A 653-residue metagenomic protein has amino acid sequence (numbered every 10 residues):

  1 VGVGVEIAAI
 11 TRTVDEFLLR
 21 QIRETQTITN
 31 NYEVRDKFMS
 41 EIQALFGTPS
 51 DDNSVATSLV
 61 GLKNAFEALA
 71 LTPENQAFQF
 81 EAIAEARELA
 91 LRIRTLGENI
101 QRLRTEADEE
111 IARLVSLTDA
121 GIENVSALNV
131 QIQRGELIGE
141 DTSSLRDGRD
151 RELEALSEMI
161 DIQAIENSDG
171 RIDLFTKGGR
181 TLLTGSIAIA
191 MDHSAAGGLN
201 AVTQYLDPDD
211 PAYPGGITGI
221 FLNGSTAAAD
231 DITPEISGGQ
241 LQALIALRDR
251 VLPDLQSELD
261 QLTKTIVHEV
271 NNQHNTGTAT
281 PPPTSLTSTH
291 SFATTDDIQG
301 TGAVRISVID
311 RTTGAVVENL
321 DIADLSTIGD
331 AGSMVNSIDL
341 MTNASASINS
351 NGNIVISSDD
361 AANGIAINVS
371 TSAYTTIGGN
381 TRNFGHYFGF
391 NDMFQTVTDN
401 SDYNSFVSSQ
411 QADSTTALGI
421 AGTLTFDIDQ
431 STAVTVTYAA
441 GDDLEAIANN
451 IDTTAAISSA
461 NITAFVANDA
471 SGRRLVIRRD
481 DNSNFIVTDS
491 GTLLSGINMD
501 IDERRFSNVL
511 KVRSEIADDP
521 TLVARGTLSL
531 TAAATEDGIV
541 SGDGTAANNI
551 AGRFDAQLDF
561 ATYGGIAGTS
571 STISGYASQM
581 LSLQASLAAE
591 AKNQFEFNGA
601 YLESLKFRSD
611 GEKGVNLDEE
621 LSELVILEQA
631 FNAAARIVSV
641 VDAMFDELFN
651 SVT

Functional and structural regions predicted by a protein language model:
V1-T653: Structural signature of extracellular appendage/secretion-system components
